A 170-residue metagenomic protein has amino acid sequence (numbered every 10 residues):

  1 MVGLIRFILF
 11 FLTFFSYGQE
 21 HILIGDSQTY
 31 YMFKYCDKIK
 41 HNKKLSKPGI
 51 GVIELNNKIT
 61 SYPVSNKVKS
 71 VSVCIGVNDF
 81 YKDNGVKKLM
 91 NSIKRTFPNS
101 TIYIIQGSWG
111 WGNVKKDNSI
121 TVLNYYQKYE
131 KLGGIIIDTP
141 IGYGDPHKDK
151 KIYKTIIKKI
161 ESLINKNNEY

Functional and structural regions predicted by a protein language model:
M1-E20: Classical Sec-dependent N-terminal signal peptides that target proteins to the secretory pathway
E20, I93, D138-P140: Preference for well-ordered, secondary-structure-rich cores of eukaryotic proteins
E20-K88, W111-N113: Conserved SGNH/GDSL esterase-like catalytic core that processes O-acyl groups on lipids and polysaccharides
E20-T29, I102-I105, T121-L123: Short, hydrophobic beta-strand segments that form beta-sheet elements in well-ordered domains
K58, G85-I93, N118, Y125 (+1 more regions): A general structural detector for well-ordered alpha-helical segments in enzyme core domains, enriched
P63, I93-F97, E130, I164: N-terminal cationic-hydrophobic initiation segments that often serve targeting/anchoring roles
S72-N78, K94-T121: Active-site segments of SGNH/GDSL-like serine hydrolases that catalyze O-acetyl group transfer/hydrolysis on lipids
G110-Y170: Catalytic His-Asp segment of secreted/periplasmic serine-dependent ester chemistry enzymes
